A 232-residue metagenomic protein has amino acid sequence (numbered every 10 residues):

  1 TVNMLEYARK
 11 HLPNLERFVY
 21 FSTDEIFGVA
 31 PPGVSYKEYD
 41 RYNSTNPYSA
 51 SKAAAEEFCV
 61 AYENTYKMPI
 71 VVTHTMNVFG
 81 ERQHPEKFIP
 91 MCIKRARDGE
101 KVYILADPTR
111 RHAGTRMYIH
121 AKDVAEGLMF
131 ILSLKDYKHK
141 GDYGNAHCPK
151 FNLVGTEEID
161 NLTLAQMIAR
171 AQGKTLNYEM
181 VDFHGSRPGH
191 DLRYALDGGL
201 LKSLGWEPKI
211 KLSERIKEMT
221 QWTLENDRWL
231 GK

Functional and structural regions predicted by a protein language model:
V2-N46: Conserved Rossmann-fold NAD(P)-dependent oxidoreductase catalytic core, especially the SDR/UDP-sugar
M4, A8, F58-C59, G127 (+1 more regions): Hydrophobic positions on the long internal alpha-helix of Rossmann-like NAD(P)-dependent oxidoreductase domains
E16-R17, S22-T23, E57-E81, N145: Conserved beta-loop-beta element that borders a ligand/cofactor-binding pocket
F27-G28, N46-P47, V71-P90: Flexible, glycine-rich beta-alpha linker
P47, S51-A54: Active-site helix of classical SDR
A54, F58, Y62, C92 (+2 more regions): Hydrophobic alpha-helix immediately C-terminal to the catalytic Tyr-X-X-X-Lys motif of short-chain
A96-K232: C-terminal substrate-binding subdomain of Rossmann-fold SDR/epimerase-dehydratase oxidoreductases
